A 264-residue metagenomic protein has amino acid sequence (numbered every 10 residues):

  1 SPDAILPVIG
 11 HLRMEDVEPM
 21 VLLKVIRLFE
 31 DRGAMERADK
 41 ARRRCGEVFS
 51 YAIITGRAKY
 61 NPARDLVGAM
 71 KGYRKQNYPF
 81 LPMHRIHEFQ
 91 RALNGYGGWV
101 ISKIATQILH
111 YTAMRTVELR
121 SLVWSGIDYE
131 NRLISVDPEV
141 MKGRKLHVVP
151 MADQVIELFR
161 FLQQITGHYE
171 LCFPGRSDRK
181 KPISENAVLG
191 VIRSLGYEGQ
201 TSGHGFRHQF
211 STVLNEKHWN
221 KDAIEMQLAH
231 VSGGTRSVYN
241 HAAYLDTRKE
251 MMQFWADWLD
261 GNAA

Functional and structural regions predicted by a protein language model:
S1-R32, V48-Y51: Basic/aromatic-enriched alpha-helical hairpins
E18, R37-R44, P82, I101-S102 (+8 more regions): Hydrophobic (often cysteine-bearing) scaffold residues that line and stabilize catalytic clefts of nucleotide/cofactor
F29-R44, I54-L122, E130, M141-K145 (+2 more regions): Basic, Lys/Arg- and aromatic-enriched nucleic-acid-binding interface segment
E36, I54, Q107-E118, A187 (+2 more regions): C-terminal catalytic core of tyrosine-transesterase DNA break-rejoin enzymes
Y60, G126-L133, E198-Q200, W219-N240 (+1 more regions): Short, polar N-cap/turn motifs at the start of nucleic acid-interacting alpha helices
G72, F80, S135-R144, I156 (+1 more regions): Catalytic-site neighborhood detector that most strongly recognizes the C-terminal catalytic loop/helix of tyrosine
F80-H87, N131, A152-Q200, G205 (+3 more regions): Active-site/catalytic core of tyrosine-dependent DNA strand-transfer enzymes
